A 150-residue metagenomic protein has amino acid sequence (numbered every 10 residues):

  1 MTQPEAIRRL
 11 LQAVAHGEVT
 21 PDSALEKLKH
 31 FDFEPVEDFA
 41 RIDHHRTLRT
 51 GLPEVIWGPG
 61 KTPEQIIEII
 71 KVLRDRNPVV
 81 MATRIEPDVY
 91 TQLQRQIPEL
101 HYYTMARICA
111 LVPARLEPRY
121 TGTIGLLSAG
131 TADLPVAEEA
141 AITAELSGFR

Functional and structural regions predicted by a protein language model:
M1-E86, Y90, Q96, L100: Long amphipathic alpha-helical segments
D22-S23, L48-R49, E117-G122, S147-G148: A short alpha-helix capping/helix-coil boundary motif
K71, R95, I142, L146: Short, well-ordered alpha-helices that flank and scaffold nucleotide-derived cofactor binding pockets
I97-T104, I124: A short alpha->loop->secondary-structure connector
V112-L116: A short, basic/flexible loop-to-alpha-helix module at the beginning of a structural domain
Y120-R150: Glycine-rich phosphate/diphosphate-binding loop of Rossmann-like nucleotide-binding domains
